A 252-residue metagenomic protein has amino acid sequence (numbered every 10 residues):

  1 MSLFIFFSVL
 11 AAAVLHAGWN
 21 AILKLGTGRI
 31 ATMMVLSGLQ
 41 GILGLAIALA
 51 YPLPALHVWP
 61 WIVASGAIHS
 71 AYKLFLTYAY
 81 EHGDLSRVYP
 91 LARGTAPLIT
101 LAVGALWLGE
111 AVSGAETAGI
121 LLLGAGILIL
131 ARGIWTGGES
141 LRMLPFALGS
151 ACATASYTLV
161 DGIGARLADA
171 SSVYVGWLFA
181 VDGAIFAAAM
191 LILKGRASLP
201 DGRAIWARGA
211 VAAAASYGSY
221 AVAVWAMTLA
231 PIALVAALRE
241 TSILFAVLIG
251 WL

Functional and structural regions predicted by a protein language model:
M1-A67, L74-L85, R132-L148, F179-A212 (+2 more regions): Membrane-interface interhelical linkers
A13, S37-G41, R93-L98, I120-L123 (+3 more regions): Residue-level recognition of pore/gate-forming positions within transmembrane alpha-helices of multi-pass
T27-M33, L76-R93, A111, A115 (+2 more regions): Structural motif at transmembrane-helix junctions in multi-pass transporters
G41-G44, L101-A105, A115-G133, I249-W251: Hydrophobic transmembrane alpha-helices of multi-pass small-molecule transport proteins
G44-P54, T100-A115, A153-A170, A215-I232: Hydrophobic alpha-helical transmembrane segments in multi-pass integral membrane proteins
W61-I68, V112, E116-G124, A170-A184: Alpha-helical transmembrane segments
S70-F75, G94, L98-A102: Mid-bilayer segments of alpha-helical transmembrane spans in multi-pass integral membrane proteins that mediate
P231-L234, F245-L252: C-terminal transmembrane helix pair
